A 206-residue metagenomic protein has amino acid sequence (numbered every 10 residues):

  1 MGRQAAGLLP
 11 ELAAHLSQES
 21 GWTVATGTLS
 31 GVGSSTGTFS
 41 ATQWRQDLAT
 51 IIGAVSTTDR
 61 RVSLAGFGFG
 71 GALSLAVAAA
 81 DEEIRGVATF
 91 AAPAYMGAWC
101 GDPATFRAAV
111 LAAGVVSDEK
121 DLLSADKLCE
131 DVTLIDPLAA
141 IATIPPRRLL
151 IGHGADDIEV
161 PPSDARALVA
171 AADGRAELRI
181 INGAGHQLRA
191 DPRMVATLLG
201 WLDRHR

Functional and structural regions predicted by a protein language model:
G2, T28-G33, A94, G185: Alpha/beta-hydrolase active-site loop signature
G2-A13: The serine-hydrolase catalytic nucleophile loop
A5, S30-T58: Catalytic nucleophile-loop/oxyanion-hole region of alpha/beta-hydrolase and closely related hydrolase-like folds
A13-S34: Conserved alpha/beta-hydrolase
L16, V77-A78: Aromatic pocket-lining residues of Rossmann-like dinucleotide-binding sites
G66-G70, S74: Gly/Ala-rich beta-loop-alpha elbow adjacent to hydrolase catalytic centers
D81-A167, A172-A176, I180, G185 (+2 more regions): The alpha/beta-hydrolase serine catalytic core
